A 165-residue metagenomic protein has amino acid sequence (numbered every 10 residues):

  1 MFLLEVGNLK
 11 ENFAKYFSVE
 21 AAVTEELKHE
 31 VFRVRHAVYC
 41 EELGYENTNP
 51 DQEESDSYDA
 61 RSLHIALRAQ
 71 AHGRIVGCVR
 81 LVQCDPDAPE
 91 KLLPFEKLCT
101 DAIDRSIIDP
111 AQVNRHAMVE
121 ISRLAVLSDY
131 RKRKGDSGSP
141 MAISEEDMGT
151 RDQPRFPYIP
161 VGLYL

Functional and structural regions predicted by a protein language model:
L4-Q52, S57-A60, H64-R68, I75 (+3 more regions): Short amphipathic alpha-helix that is part of the acyltransferase structural core
H72-R74, A88: Amphipathic alpha-helical interaction segments
P86-L165: Acyl-donor binding region in acyl/amide transferases
